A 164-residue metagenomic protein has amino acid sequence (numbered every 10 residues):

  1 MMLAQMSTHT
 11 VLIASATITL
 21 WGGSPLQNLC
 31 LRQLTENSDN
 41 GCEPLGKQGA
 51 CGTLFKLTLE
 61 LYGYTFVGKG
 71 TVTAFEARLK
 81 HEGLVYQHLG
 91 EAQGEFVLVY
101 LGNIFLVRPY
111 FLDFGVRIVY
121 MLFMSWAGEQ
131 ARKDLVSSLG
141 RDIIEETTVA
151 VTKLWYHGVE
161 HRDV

Functional and structural regions predicted by a protein language model:
M1, I104-V107, D163: Nucleic-acid nuclease catalytic cores
M1-W21, P25: Non-catalytic localization/regulatory regions flanking kinase domains
G23-E91: ATP-binding glycine-rich loop module of kinase domains
K47, L59, F114-G115, H157: Generic structural signal for beta-strand residues in well-ordered domains
F75-R78, Q87-G90, E95-I144: Conserved structural core of kinase catalytic domains
A150-L154: Conserved hydrophobic alpha-helix
W155-V164: Catalytic-loop of the protein kinase fold
